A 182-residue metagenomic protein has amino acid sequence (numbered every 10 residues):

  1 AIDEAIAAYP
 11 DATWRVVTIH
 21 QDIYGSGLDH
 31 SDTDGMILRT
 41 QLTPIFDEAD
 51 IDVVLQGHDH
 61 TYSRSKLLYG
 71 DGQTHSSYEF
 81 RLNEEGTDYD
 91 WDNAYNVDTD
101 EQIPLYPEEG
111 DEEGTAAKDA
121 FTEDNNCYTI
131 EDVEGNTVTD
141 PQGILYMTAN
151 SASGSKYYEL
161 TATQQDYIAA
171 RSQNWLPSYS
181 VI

Functional and structural regions predicted by a protein language model:
D3-A5, Y9-V181: Long, structured stretches of catalytic cores involved in phosphate-ester chemistry, encompassing
